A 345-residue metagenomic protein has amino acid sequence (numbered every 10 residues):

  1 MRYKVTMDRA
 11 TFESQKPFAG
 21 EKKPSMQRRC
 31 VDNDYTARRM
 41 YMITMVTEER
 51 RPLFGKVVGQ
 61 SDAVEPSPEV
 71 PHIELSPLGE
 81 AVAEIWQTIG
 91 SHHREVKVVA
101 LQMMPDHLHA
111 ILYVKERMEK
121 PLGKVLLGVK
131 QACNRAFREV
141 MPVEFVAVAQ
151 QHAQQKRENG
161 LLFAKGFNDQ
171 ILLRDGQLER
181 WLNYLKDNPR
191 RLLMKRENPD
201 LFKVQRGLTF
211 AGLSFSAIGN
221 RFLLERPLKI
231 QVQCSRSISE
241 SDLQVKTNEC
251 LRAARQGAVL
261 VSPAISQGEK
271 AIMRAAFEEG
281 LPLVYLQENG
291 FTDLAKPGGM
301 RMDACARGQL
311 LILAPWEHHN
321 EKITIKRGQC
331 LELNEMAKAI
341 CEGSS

Functional and structural regions predicted by a protein language model:
M1-L213: Short catalytic/metal-binding and nucleic-acid-binding patches
V204-S345: Glycine-biased, small-residue-rich flexible motifs in mid-sequence functional cores and linkers
